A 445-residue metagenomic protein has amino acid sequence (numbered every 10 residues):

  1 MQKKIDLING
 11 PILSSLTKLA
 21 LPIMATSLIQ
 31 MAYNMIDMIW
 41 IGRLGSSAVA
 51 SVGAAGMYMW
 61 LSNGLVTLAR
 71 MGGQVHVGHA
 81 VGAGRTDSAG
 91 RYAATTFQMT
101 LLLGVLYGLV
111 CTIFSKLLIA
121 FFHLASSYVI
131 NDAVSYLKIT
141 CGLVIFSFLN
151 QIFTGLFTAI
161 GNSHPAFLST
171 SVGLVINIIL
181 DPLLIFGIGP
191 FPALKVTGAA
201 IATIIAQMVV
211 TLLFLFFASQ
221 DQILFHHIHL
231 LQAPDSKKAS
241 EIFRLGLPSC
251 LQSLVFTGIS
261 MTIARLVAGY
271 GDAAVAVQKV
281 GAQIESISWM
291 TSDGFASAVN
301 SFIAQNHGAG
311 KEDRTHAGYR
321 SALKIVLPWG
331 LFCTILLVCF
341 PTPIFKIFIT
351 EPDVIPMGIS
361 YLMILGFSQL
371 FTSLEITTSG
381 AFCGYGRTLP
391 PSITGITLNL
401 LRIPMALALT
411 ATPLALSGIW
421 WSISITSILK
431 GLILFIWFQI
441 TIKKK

Functional and structural regions predicted by a protein language model:
M1-A20, V77-L143, F191-L247, I303-S368 (+1 more regions): Short alpha-helical transmembrane segments in multi-pass integral membrane proteins
N9, L13-A32, I36, Y58-L65 (+8 more regions): Residue-level signal for short hydrophobic patches within transmembrane helices of multi-pass membrane transporters
K18-D37, I139, G173, A206-V210 (+4 more regions): Transmembrane helical elements of multi-pass membrane transporters/channels
L28, A32-A50, I119-S127, I185-L194 (+4 more regions): Helix-terminus/linker motif at the lipid-water interface of multi-pass membrane proteins
I41-W60, Y92, S127-D132, V196-T197 (+5 more regions): Interfacial/gating helices of multi-pass transporter permease domains
V49-L109, S147-A166, A264, V277-P341 (+2 more regions): Small-residue-rich hydrophobic transmembrane alpha-helices
L61-G64, N177-P182, T211-L215, I287-M290 (+3 more regions): Hydrophobic transmembrane alpha-helices of multi-pass small-molecule transporters
R70, T140-T158, A166-L174, A199-L212 (+4 more regions): Short runs within selected transmembrane alpha-helices of multi-pass transporters and secretion channels
